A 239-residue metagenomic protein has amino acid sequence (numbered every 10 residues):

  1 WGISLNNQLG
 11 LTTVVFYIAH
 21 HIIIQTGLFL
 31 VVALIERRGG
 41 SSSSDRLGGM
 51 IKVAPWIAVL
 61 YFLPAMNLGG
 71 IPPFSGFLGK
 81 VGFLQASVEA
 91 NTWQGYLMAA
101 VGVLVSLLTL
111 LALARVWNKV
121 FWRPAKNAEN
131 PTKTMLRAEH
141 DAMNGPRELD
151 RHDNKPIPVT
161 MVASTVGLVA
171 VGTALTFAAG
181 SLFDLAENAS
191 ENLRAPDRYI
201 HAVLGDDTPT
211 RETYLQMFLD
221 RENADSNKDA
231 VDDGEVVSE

Functional and structural regions predicted by a protein language model:
W1-F16, A65-F74, A170-S181: Hydrophobic alpha-helical transmembrane segments in multi-pass integral membrane proteins
W1-S43, M135: Alpha-helical multi-pass transmembrane bundles of energy-transducing inner-membrane proteins
T12-T13, V81-S87, D184-N188: Membrane-interface helix termini and inter-helical loops of multi-pass transporters
V15-A19, V32, A100-L108, A170 (+1 more regions): Hydrophobic alpha-helical transmembrane segments of multi-pass membrane proteins
Q25-F29, G95-A128: Hydrophobic alpha-helical segments of multi-pass membrane transport proteins
L28-A99, L149-A170: Interfacial and helix-entry/exit segments of alpha-helical transmembrane bundles in multi-pass inner-membrane proteins
S44-D45, I51-W56, L113-E239: Cytoplasmic/organellar membrane-interface segments at the starts of transmembrane helices in multi-pass inner-membrane
